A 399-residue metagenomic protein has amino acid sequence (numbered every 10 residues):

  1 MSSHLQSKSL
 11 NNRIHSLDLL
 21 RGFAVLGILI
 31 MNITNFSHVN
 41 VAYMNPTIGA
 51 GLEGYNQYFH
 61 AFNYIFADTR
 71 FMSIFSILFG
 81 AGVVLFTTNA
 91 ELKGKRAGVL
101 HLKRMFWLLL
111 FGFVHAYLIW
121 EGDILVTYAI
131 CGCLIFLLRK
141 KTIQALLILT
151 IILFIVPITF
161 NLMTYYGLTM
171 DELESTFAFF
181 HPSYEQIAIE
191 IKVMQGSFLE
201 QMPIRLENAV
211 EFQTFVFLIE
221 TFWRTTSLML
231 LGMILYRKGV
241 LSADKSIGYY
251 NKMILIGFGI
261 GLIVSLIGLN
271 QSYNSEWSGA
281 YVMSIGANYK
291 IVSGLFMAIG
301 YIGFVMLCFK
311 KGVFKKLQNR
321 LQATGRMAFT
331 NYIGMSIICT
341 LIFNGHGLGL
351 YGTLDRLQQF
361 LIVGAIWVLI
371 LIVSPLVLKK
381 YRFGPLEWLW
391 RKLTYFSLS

Functional and structural regions predicted by a protein language model:
S2-L78: N-terminal signal-anchor module of multipass membrane proteins
S2-S3, L354-S399: C-terminal "closing" transmembrane helix and its immediate cytosolic amphipathic cap in multi-pass membrane proteins
R13-L19, A24, I254-L255, F309-I338 (+2 more regions): Functional transmembrane helices that form membrane-embedded active or gating regions
G54-T69, H181-A188, N208-I219, Y281-F296: Short aromatic-rich membrane-water interface segments that cap or initiate transmembrane helices in multi-pass membrane
I74-T88, V126-L137, T221-A243, S293-G312: Specific transmembrane alpha-helix
V84-L162: Internal alpha-helical transmembrane segments
I152-L231: Long hydrophobic alpha-helical segments that form multi-pass transmembrane helix bundles in integral membrane proteins
I256-F309: Alpha-helical transmembrane segments and terminal signal-anchor/GPI-anchor hydrophobic tails, characterized by long
